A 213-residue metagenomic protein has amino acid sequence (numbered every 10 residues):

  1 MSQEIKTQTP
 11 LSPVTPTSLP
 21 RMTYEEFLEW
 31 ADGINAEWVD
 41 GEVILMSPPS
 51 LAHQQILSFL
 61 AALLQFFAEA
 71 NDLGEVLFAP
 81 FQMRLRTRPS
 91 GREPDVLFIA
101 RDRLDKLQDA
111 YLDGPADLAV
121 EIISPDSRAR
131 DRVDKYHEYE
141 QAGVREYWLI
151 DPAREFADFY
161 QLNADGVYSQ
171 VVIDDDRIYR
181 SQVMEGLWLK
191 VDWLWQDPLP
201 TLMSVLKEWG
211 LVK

Functional and structural regions predicted by a protein language model:
M1-K213: Gly/Pro/Ser/Thr-rich low-complexity, intrinsically disordered segments predominantly at protein N-termini
